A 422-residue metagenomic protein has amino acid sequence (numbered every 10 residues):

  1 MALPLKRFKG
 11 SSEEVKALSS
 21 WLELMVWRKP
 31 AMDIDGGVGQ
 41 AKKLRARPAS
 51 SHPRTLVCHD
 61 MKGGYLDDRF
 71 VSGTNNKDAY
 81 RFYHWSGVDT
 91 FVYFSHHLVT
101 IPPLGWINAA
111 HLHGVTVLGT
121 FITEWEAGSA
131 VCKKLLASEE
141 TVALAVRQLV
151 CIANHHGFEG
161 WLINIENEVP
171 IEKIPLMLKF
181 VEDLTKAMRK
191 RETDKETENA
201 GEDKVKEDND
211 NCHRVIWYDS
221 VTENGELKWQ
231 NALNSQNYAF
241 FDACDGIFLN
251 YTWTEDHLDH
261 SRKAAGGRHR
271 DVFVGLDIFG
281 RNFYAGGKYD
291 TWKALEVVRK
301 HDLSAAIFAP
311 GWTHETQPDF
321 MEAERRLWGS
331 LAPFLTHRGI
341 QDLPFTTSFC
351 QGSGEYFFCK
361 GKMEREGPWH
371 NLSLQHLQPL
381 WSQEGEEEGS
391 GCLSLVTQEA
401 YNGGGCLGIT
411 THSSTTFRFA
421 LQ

Functional and structural regions predicted by a protein language model:
M1-D68: N-terminal module-boundary/linker segments of secreted carbohydrate-active enzymes
R7-L22, D277-C392: Substrate-binding cleft of secreted/luminal carbohydrate-active enzymes
Q40-R47, D203, N234-Q236, H260-A264 (+2 more regions): Intrinsically disordered, low-complexity boundary segments flanking structured domains
P48-H257: Chitinase-like catalytic core of GlcNAc-active glycosidases
N164-P170, R262, D319-E322: Short secondary-structure transition/capping segments
D210-G311: Catalytic-core regions of glycoside hydrolase
S390-Q422: Short carbohydrate-recognition loop motifs
